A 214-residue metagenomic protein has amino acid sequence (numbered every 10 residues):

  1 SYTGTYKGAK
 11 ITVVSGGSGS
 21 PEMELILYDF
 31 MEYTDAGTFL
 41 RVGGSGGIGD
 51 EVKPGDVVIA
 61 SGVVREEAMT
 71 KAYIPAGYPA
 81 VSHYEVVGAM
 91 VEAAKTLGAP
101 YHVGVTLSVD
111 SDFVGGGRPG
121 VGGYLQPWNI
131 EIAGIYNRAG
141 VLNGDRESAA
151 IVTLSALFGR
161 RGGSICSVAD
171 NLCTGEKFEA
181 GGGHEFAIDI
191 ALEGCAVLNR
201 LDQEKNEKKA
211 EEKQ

Functional and structural regions predicted by a protein language model:
S1-A89, A93-T96: Metabolite-binding pocket within alpha/beta catalytic cores that recognizes anionic/polar moieties
V13-S15, T38-V42, I59, Y101-T106 (+2 more regions): General beta-strand structural signal in soluble alpha/beta enzymes
G19-M23, P79, H83-V87, A99 (+5 more regions): Generic structural signal for well-ordered, non-membrane alpha-helical segments in soluble metabolic enzymes
A80-G140: Active-site rim beta-loop-alpha module in soluble metabolic enzymes
A89-L97, L154, I190-L201: Generic non-transmembrane alpha-helical segments
I130-R161: A C-terminal functional module that forms or caps the active site or interfaces directly with catalytic machinery
A149-A180: Zn-dependent metallopeptidase/amidohydrolase metal-coordination segment
L172-Q214: His/Asp/Glu-rich mid-to-C-terminal helical/loop segments that flank catalytic regions of hydrolases
